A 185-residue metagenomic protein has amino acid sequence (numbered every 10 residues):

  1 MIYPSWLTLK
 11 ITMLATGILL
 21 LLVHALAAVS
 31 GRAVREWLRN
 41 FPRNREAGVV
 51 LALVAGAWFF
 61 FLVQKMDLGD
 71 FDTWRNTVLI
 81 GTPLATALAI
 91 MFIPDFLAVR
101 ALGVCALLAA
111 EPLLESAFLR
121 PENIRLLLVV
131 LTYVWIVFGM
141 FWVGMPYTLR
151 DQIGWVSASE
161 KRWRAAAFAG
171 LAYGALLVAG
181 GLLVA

Functional and structural regions predicted by a protein language model:
M1-F59: N-terminal topogenic module of multi-pass integral membrane proteins
K10-T16, R45-A52, W74-L84, W163-A167: Alpha-helical transmembrane segments of polytopic membrane proteins
G17-A27, A52-F59, T86, A109-S116 (+2 more regions): Helical transmembrane-bundle signal
V29-A33, V143-L149: Short, proline-centered helix/strand-breaking motifs
R32-P42, W58-D70, T86-L97, D151-W155: Short juxtamembrane and helix-loop transition motifs at transmembrane-helix boundaries in membrane proteins
D70-F138, W142, R150: Membrane-proximal helix-loop-helix units in multi-pass membrane proteins
R150-F168: Interfacial loop-to-transmembrane junctions
L176-A185: Juxtamembrane boundary at the C-terminal end of a transmembrane helix
